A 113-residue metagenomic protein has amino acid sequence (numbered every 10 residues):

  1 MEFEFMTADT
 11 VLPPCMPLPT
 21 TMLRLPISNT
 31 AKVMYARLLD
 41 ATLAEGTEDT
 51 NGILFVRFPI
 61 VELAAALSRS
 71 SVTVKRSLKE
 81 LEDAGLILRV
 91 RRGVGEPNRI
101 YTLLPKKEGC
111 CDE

Functional and structural regions predicted by a protein language model:
M1-V61: Short recognition helix of helix-turn-helix/winged-helix DNA-binding domains
T42-L104: Winged helix-turn-helix DNA-binding recognition segment
K106-E113: Short, amphipathic alpha-helical interaction segments positioned at domain boundaries
